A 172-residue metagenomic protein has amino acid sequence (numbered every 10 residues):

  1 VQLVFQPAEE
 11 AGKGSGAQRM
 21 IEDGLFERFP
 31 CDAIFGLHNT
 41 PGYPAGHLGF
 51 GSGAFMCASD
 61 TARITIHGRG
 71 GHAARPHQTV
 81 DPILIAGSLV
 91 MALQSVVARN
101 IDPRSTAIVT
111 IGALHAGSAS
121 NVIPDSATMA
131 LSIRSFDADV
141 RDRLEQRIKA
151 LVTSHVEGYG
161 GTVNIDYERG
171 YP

Functional and structural regions predicted by a protein language model:
V1-A113, G117-P124: Histidine/acidic-residue-rich, glycine-tolerant segments that coordinate divalent metal ions
I83-P172: Metal-dependent amide/peptide-bond hydrolase catalytic core, centered on the "pita-bread" metallohydrolase fold
